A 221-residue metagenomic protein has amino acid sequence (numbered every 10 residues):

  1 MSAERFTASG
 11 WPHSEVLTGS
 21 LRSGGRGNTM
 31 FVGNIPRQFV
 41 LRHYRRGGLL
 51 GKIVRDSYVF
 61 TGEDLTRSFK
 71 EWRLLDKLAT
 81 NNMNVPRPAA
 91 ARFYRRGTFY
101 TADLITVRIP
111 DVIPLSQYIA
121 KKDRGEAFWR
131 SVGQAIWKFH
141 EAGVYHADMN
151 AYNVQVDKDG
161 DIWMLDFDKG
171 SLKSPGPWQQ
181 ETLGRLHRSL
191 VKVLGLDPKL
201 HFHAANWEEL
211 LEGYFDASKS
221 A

Functional and structural regions predicted by a protein language model:
T7-I113, W137, E141: Conserved ATP-binding subdomain of kinase catalytic cores across diverse folds
Y94, D157-D159: Short beta-strand micro-motifs enriched in acidic
R108, M149, F167-K169: Generic detector of well-ordered alpha-helical packing
P114-D123: AlphaC helix of the protein kinase catalytic domain
R124-A135: Conserved alphaE helix
A142, A147-M149: Residue immediately N-terminal to the catalytic "proton-acceptor" Asp in the protein kinase catalytic loop
M149-V156: Hydrophobic residue at the +6 position relative to the catalytic HRD Asp in the kinase catalytic loop
D159-A221: C-lobe/activation-segment region of protein kinase-like
